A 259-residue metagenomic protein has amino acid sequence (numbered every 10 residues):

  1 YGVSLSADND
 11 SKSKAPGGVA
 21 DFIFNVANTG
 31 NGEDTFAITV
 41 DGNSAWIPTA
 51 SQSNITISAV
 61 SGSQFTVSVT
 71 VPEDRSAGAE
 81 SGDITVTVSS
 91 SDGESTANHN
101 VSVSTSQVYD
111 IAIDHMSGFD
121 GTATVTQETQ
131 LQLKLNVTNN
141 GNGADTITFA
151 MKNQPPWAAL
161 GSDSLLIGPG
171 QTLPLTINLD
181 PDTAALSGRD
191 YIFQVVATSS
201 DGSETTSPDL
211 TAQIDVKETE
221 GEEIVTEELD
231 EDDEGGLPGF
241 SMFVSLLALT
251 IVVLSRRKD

Functional and structural regions predicted by a protein language model:
Y1-D259: Long beta-sheet-rich domains in secretory-pathway and surface-associated proteins
